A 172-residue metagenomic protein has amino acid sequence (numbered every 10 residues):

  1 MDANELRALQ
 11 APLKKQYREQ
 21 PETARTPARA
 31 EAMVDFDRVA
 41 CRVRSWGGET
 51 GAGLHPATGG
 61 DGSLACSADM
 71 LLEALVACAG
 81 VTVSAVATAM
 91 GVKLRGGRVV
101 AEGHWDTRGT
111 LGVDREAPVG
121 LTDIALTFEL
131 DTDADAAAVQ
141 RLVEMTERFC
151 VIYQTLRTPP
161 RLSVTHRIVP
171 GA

Functional and structural regions predicted by a protein language model:
M1-E73, A85-A172: Extended beta-strand/beta-hairpin segments
